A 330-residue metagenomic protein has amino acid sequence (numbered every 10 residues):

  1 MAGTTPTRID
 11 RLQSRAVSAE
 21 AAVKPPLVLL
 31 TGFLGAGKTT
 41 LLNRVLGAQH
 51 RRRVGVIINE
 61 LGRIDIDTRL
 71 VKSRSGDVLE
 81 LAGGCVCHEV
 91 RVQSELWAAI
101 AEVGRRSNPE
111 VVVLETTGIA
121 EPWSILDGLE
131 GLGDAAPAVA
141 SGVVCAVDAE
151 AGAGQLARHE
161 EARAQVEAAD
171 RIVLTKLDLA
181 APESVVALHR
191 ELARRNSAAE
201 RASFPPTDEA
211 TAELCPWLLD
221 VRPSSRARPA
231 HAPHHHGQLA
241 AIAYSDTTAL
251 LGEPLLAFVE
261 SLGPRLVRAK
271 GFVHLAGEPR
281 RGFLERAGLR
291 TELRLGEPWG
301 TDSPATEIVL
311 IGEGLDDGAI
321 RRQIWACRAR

Functional and structural regions predicted by a protein language model:
A2-A19, A164, R171, L177-T306 (+1 more regions): C-terminal accessory "lid"/substrate-recognition subdomains
G3-Q155: Nucleotide-state-sensitive switch-loop elements of NTP-binding domains
N43, N59, T175-K176, N196: Asparagine-centered polar/low-complexity signal
I58, L114-T116, K176, T247 (+1 more regions): Small/polar loops that bind or transfer phosphate-bearing groups
G84, V113, K176, I242-A243: Conserved short-loop catalytic and cofactor-binding motifs
S124, A157-E160, E183-A187: Generic recognition of short, well-ordered alpha-helical segments
A153-A168, I172-L174: Flexible active-site lid/hinge loop adjacent to a nucleotide/diphosphate and Mg2+-phosphate binding pocket
